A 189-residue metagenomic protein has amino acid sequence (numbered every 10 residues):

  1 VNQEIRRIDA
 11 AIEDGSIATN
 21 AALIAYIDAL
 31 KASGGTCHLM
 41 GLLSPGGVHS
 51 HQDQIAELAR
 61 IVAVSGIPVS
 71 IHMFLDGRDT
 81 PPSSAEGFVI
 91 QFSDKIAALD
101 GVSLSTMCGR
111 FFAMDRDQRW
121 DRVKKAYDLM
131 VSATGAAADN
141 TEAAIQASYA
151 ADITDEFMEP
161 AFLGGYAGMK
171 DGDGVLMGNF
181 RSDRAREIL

Functional and structural regions predicted by a protein language model:
V1-L189: …; additionally, a secondary subgroup of soluble metalloenzymes is captured
